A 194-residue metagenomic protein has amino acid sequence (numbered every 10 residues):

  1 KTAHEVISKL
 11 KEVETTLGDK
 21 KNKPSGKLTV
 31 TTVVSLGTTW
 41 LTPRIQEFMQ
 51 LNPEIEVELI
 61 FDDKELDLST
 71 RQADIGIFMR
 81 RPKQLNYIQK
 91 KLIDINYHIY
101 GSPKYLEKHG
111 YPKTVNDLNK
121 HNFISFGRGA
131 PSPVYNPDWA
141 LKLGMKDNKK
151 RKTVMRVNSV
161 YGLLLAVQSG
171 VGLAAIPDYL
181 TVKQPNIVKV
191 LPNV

Functional and structural regions predicted by a protein language model:
K1-D19: Alpha-helical "hinge/linker" immediately C-terminal to small N-terminal DNA-binding modules
A3, I77, A175: N-terminal Rossmann-like NAD(P) cofactor-binding module of classical short-chain dehydrogenase/reductase
E5, S35, G162: Residue-level recognition of oxygen-bearing side chains
K21-K23, K146-D147: Short, flexible turn/loop "capping" segments at secondary-structure junctions
S25-I88: Central regulatory/effector-binding core of bacterial HTH transcription factors
T70, P82-V194: C-terminal regulatory
